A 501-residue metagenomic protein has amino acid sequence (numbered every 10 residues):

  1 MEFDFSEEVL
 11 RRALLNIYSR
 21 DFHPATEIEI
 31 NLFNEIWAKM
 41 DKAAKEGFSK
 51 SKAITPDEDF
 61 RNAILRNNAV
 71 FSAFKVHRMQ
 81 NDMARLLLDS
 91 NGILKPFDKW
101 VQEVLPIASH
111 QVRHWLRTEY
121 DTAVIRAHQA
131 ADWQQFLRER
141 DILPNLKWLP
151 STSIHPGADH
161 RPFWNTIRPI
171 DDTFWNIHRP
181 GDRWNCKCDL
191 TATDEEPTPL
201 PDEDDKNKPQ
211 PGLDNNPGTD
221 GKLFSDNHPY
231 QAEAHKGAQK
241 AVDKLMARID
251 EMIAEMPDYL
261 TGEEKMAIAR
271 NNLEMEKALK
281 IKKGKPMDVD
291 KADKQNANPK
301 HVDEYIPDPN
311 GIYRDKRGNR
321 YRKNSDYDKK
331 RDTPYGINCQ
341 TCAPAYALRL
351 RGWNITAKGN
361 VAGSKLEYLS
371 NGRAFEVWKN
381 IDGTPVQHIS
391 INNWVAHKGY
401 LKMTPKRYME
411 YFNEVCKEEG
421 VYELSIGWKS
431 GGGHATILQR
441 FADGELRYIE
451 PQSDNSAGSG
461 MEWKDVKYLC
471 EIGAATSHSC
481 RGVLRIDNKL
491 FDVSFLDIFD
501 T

Functional and structural regions predicted by a protein language model:
M1-A108, D194-K277: N-terminal leader/targeting and assembly helices and adjacent pre-domain segments
F71, K75-M79, A269-I381: Active-site nucleophile-adjacent alpha helix/oxyanion-hole segment immediately C-terminal to the catalytic cysteine
D89, P96-I142: Internal glycine-rich, Lys/Arg-flanked active-site/core loops of soluble domains
R117, L143-N145, R183-K187, V421 (+1 more regions): Extracellular structured ligand-interaction cores
T122-E196: Conserved short secondary-structure elements within globular domains
T166-A232, S453-D487, F491: Compact mixed alphabeta submodule
R349-G433, Q439-P451: Conserved active-site-adjacent core of cysteine acyl-enzyme catalytic domains
P405-T501: Active-site or metal-binding loop neighborhoods of secreted/extracellular toxin and effector enzymes
